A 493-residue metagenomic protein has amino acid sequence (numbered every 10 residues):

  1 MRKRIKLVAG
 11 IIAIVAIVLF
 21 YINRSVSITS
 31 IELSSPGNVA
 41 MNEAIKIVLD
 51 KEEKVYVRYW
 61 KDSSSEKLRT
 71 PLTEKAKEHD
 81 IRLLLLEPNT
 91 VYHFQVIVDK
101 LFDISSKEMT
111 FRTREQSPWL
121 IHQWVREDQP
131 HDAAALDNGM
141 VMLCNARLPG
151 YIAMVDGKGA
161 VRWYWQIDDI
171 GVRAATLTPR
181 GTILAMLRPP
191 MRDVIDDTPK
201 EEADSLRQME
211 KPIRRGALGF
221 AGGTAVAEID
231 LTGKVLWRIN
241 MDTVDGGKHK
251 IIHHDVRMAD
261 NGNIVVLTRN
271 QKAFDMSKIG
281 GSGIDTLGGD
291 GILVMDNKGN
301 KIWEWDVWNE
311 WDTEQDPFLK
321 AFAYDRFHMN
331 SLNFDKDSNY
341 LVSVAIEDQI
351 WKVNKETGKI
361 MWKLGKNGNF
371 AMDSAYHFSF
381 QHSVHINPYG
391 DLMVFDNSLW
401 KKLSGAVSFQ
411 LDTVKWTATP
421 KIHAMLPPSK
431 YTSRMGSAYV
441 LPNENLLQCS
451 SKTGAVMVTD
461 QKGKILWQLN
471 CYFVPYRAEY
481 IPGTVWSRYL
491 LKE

Functional and structural regions predicted by a protein language model:
M1-A13: N-terminal Sec-pathway targeting helices
M1-R4, Y56, E310-D312: Generic N-terminal leader/processing signal
K3-R4, H79, K352, R477: Basic side chains
I14-N23: Hydrophobic alpha-helical membrane-insertion segments, chiefly the h-region of N-terminal signal peptides
I22-Q116: Short, surface-exposed linear motifs at loops/turns and structural transition points
P36, V91, I97-I104, E108-E493: Histidine-/acidic-rich catalytic cores in large beta-rich domains
